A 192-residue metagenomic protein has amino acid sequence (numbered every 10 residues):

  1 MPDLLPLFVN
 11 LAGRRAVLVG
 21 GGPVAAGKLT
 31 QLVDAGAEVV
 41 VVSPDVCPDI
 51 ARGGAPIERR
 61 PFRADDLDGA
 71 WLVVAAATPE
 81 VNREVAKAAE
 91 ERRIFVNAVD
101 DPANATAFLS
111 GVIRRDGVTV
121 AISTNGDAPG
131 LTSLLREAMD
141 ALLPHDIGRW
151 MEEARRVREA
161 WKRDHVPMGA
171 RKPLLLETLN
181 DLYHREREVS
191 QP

Functional and structural regions predicted by a protein language model:
M1-D45, I50-G53, I57-R60: Hydrophobic, well-ordered beta-alpha structural blocks that scaffold small-molecule cofactor pockets
L11, D66-D68: A short, aliphatic-rich alpha-helical micro-motif
P23-V24, E80, G126: Residue-level detector of alpha-helix initiation sites
P44-V46, F62, D100-N104, N125-G126: Short, ordered loop/turn segments at secondary-structure junctions
R60-D66, P79: A structured beta-alpha segment of the ubiquitous adenosine-cofactor-binding alpha/beta core
W71-A77, A107-G126: Short basic, glycine-rich beta-strand/loop surfaces that mediate nucleic-acid
L72-A77, N82-L109: ADP-ribose/adenylate-binding Rossmann-like module
G126-P192: An accessory alpha-helical subdomain
